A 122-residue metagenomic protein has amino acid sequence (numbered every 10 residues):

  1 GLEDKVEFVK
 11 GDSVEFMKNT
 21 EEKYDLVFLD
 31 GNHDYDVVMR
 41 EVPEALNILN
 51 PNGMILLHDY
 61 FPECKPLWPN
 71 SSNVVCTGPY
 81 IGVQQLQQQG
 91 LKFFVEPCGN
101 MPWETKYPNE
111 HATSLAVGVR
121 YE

Functional and structural regions predicted by a protein language model:
G1-E122: S-adenosylmethionine/decaboxylated-SAM
